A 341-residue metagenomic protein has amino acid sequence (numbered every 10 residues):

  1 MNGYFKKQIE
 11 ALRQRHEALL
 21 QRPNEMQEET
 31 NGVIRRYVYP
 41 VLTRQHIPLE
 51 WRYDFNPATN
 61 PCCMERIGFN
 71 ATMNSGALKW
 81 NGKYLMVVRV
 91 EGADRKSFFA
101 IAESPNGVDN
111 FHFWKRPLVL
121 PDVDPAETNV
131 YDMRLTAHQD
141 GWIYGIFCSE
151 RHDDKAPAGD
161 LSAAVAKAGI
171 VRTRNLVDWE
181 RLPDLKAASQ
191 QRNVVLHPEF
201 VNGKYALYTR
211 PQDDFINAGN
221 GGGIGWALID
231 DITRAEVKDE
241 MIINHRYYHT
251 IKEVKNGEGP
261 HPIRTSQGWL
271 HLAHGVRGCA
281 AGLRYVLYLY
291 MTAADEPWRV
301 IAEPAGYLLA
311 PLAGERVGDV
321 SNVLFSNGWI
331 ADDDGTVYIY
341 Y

Functional and structural regions predicted by a protein language model:
M1-N74, L78-T128, A137-V195, E199-V254 (+2 more regions): Beta-rich carbohydrate-recognition and catalytic domains
Y131, P260, F325-N327: Structural signature of WD-repeat beta-propeller blades
